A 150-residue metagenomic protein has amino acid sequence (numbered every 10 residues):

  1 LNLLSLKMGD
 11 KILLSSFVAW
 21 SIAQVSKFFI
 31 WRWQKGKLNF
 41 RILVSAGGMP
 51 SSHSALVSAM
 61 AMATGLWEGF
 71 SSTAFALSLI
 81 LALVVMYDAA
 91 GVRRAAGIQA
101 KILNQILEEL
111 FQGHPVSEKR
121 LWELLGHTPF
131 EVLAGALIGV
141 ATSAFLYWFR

Functional and structural regions predicted by a protein language model:
L1-V25, W33-G36: Helix-loop-helix hairpins and the membrane-proximal interhelical loops of multi-pass alpha-helical transport proteins
S21, V25, F40-R150: Membrane-embedded catalytic cores of phosphoryl/pyrophosphoryl-handling enzymes
